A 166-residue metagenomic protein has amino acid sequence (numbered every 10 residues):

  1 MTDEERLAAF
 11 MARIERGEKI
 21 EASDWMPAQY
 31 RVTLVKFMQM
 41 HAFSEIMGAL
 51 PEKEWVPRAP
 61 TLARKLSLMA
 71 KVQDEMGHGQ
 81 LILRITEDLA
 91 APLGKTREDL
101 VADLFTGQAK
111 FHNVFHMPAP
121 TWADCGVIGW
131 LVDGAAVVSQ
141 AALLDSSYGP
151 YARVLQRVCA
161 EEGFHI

Functional and structural regions predicted by a protein language model:
M1-E18, S23-D24, L62: Extreme N-terminal leader/anchor segments
M1-F10, K71-D103: Conserved alpha-helical segments that form or flank metal/cofactor-binding pockets of metalloenzymes
A12-I20, A28, E52-R58, M69 (+1 more regions): Metal- and O2-centered redox machinery and metal/ROS homeostasis
K19-Q39, V101-G129, S146: Acidic/His metal-coordination segments adjacent to aromatic residues that form catalytic metal sites in metalloenzymes
W25-Y30, M47-A70, A136-A152: Helix-loop segments that flank and shape redox-cofactor active sites
Y30-H41, A59-H78, C125, P150-F164: Alpha-helical scaffold segments that form or flank carboxylate-/histidine-based iron centers
A42-E45, W130: Long, contiguous alpha-helical bundle segments
F111-F164: Internal, conserved structured core segments that host functional sites
